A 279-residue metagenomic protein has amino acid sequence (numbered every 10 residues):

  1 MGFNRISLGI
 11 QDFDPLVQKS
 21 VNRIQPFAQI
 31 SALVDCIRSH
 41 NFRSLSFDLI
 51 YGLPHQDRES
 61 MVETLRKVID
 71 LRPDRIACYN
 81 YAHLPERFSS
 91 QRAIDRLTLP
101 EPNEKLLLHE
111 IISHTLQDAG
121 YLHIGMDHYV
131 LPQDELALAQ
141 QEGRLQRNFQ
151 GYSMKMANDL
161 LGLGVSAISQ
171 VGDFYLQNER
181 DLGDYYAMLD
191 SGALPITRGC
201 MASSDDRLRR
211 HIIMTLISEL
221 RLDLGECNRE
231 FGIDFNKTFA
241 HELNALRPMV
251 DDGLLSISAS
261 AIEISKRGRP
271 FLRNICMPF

Functional and structural regions predicted by a protein language model:
M1-N236: C-terminal scaffold of the Radical SAM
C227, E242-D252: Basic amphipathic alpha-helical segments that dock to polyanions
F239-E242, F271: Residue-level recognition of alpha-helix termini/interfacial anchor residues
V250-S260: A short, conserved structural fragment
A261-S265: Minor-groove-contacting beta-hairpin "wing" of winged helix-turn-helix DNA-binding domains
R267-F279: Short, amphipathic alpha-helical interaction segments positioned at domain boundaries
